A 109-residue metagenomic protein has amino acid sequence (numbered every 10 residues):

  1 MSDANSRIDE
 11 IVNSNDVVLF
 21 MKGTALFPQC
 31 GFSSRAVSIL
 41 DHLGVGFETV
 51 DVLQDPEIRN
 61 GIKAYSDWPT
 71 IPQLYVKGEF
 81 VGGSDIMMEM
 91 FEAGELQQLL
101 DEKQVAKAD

Functional and structural regions predicted by a protein language model:
M1-D3: Short gly/ser/thr-rich secondary-structure transition/capping motifs
N5-V12, V18-M21, L100, V105-D109: C-terminal alpha-helical interaction module
S6, R59-A64: TIR-domain catalytic/interaction hotspot
D9-G46: Local sequence-structure signature of Cys/Sec-based thiol-disulfide redox active-site neighborhoods
F20, Q73-K77: Acidic beta-strand-to-loop metal/phosphate-binding motif
G44-R59: Thiol-based oxidoreductase modules, predominantly thioredoxin-like and allied folds used for disulfide exchange
A64-T70: Thiol/disulfide oxidoreductase modules built on the thioredoxin-like
V76-K107: Non-catalytic, surface beta->alpha helical segment in thiol-disulfide oxidoreductase systems
